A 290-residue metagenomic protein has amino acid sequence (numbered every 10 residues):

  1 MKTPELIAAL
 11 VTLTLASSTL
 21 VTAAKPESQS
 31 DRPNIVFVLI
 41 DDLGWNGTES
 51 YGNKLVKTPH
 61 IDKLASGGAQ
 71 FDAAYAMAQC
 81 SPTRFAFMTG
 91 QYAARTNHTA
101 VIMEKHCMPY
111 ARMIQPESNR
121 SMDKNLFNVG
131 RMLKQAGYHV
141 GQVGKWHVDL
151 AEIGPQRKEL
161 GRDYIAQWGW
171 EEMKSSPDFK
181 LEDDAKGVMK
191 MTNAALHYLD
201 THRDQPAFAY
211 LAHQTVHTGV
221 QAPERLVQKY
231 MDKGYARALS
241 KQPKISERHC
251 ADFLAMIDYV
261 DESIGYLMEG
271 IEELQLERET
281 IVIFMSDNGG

Functional and structural regions predicted by a protein language model:
M1-E5: Positively charged n-region of N-terminal signal peptides that target proteins for export
I7-S18: Bacterial N-terminal signal peptides
L20-G290: Formylglycine-dependent sulfatase
